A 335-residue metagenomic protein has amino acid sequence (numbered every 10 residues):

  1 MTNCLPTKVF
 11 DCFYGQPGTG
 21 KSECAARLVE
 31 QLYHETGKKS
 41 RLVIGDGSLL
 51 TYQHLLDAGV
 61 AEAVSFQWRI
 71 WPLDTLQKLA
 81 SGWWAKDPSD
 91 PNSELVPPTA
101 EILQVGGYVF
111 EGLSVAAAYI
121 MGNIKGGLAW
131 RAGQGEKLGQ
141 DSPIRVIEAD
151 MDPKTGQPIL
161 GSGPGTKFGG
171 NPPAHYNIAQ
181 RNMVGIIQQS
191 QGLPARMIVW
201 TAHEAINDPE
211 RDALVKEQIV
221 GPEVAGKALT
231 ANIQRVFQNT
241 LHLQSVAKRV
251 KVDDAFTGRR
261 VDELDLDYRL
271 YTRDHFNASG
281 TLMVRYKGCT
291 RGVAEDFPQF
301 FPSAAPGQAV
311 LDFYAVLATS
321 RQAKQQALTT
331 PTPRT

Functional and structural regions predicted by a protein language model:
T2-Y119: Conserved P-loop
N3, L28, P98-E101, Q189-G192 (+2 more regions): A general structural signal for short secondary-structure junctions and capping/turn motifs
N3-D11, A255-T335: C-terminal regions of RecA-like/P-loop NTPase motor modules
T36-K39, L193-R196, R235-N239: Short glycine-/polar-rich loops that comprise or flank the Walker A/P-loop and associated switch/sensor motifs
L42-I44, G107-E111, M197-A202, T240-H242: A structural signal for short, well-ordered beta-strand segments and their strand-loop junctions that often border
A85-P98, S142-I159, D253-F256, R291-F297: Surface-exposed intrinsically disordered loops and tails
G112-A231: P-loop NTPase motor core
I198-E295: Phosphate-binding/switch region of NTP-binding enzymes
